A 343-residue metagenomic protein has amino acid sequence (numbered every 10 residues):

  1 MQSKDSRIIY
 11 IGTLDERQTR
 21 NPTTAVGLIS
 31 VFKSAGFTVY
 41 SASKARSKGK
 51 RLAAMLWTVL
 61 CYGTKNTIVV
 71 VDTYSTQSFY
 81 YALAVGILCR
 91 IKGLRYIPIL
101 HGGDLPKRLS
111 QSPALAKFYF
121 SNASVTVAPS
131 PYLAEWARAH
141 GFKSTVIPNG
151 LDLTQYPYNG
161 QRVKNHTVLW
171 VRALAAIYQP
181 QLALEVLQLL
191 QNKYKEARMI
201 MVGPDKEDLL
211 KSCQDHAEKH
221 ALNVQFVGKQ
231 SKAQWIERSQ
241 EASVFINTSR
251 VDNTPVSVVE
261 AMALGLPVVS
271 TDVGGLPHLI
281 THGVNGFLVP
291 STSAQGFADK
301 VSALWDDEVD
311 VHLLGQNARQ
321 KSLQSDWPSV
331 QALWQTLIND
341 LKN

Functional and structural regions predicted by a protein language model:
I9, G160-Q191, I200-V202: Conserved donor-binding/catalytic core segment of Leloir-type glycosyltransferases
S121-Y156: Donor nucleotide-sugar binding/catalytic pocket of nucleotide-sugar-dependent glycosyltransferases
R198-K211, G228: Glycosyltransferase donor-sugar binding loop
S212-Q230: Nucleotide-activated donor-binding/catalytic signature segment of Leloir-type glycosyltransferases, i.e., the conserved
R250: Aromatic "clamp/platform" in nucleotide-sugar-dependent glycosyltransferases that forms part of the donor/acceptor
P267-S270: Short hydrophobic beta-strand element within catalytic cores of glycosyltransferases and related nucleotide-activated
H282-G283, F287-A294, A303-E308: Conserved acidic donor-binding segment of nucleotide-sugar-dependent glycosyltransferases
G296, A303, D310-Q324: A short, well-ordered alpha-helix in the C-terminal region of glycosyltransferases
